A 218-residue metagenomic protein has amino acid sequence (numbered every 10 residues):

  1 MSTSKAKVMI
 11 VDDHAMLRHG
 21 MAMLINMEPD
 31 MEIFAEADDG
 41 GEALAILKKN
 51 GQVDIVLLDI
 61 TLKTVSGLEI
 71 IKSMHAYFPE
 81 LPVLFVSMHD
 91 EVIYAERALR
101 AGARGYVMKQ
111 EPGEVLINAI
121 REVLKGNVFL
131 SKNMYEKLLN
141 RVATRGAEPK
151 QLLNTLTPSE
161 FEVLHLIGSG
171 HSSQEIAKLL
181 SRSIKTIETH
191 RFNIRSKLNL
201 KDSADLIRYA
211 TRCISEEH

Functional and structural regions predicted by a protein language model:
L17, K63: The feature encodes the CheY-like receiver
D30-D39, I46, L200: Short hydrophobic/Thr-rich beta-strand motif most characteristic of the beta2 strand and flanking loop of CheY-like
D39-E42, S66-E69: Acidic catalytic/metal-coordinating carboxylates
D59, S87: Active-site residues of response regulator receiver
L68-E80: Short amphipathic alpha-helix used as the core "switch/output" element in two-component signaling
I93-R100, G105-P158, E162, A204 (+1 more regions): Short, flexible helix-to-coil linker/hinge segments that flank and couple to helix-turn-helix
K150-T186: Helix-turn-helix DNA-binding segment
F192-H218: Basic, Lys/Arg-enriched C-terminal extension of HTH/homeodomain DNA-binding domains
